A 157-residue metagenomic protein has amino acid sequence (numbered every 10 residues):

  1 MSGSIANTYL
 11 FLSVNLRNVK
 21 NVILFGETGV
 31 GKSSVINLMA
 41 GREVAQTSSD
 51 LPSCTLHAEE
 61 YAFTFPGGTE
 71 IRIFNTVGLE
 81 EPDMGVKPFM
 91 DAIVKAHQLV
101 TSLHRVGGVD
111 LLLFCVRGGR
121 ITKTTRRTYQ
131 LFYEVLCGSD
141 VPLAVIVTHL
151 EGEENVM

Functional and structural regions predicted by a protein language model:
M1-E27, H97: Short, flexible boundary segments at extreme N-termini or domain junctions of P-loop NTPases and their
S13, V19, I23, G29-V30 (+5 more regions): Short, low-complexity cationic-aromatic patches
K20-S48: Glycine-rich phosphate-binding P-loop
V22-G26, A58, I73, L111-R117 (+2 more regions): Short, structured motif recognition centered on aromatic/hydrophobic residues
A40-R72, K95-Q98: Switch I (effector-binding) loop of TRAFAC-class P-loop GTPase G-domains
G78-M84: AAA+ P-loop NTPase catalytic core and its hallmark functional loops
M84-R120, Q130-A144: Inter-motif core of Ras-like GTPase G domains
L150-M157: GTPase G-domain guanine-specificity segment
